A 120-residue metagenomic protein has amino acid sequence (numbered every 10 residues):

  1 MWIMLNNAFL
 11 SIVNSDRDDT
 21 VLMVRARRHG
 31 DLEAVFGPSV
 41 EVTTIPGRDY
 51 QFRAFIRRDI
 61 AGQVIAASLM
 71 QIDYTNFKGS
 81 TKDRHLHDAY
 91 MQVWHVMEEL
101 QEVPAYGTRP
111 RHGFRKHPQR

Functional and structural regions predicted by a protein language model:
M1-R120: Structured alpha/beta or helical-core interaction and ligand-binding surfaces enriched in interleaved
